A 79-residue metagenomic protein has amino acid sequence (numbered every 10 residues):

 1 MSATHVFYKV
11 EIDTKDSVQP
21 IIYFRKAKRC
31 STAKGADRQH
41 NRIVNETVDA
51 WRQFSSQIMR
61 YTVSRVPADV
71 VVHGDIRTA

Functional and structural regions predicted by a protein language model:
M1-A3, D13, S31, E46 (+2 more regions): Intrinsically disordered/low-complexity terminal segments and short unstructured peptides
M1-K26: Short aromatic-glycine-(Arg/Gly/Cys) micro-motifs in beta-strand/loop hairpins
T4, K28, K34-D37, W51 (+1 more regions): Intrinsic disorder/low-complexity segments
V6-I12, C30, A36, H40 (+1 more regions): Hydrophobic beta-strand residues in large extracellular and virion-surface proteins
S17-E46: Short, flexible N-terminal segments of the mature chain
N41, N45-A79: Short, mixed-charge low-complexity intrinsically disordered segments
